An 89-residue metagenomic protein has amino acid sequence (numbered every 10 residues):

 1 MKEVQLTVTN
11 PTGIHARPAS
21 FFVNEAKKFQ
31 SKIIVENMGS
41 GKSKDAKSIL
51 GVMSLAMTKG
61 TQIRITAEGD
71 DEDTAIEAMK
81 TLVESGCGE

Functional and structural regions predicted by a protein language model:
M1-N10: Short amphipathic
E3, D45, D70-D73: Acidic-enriched, low-complexity/disordered segments with a strong bias for Aspartate over Glutamate
E3, Q30, Q62: Broad gene-expression machinery/nucleic-acid interaction feature
V8, G41, R64, E68: Generic anion/oxyanion-binding catalytic loop in active/binding sites
T9-G51, L55-K59: Compact, glycine-rich, soluble single-domain proteins
S54-E89: C-terminal structural segments of small proteins and small subunits
